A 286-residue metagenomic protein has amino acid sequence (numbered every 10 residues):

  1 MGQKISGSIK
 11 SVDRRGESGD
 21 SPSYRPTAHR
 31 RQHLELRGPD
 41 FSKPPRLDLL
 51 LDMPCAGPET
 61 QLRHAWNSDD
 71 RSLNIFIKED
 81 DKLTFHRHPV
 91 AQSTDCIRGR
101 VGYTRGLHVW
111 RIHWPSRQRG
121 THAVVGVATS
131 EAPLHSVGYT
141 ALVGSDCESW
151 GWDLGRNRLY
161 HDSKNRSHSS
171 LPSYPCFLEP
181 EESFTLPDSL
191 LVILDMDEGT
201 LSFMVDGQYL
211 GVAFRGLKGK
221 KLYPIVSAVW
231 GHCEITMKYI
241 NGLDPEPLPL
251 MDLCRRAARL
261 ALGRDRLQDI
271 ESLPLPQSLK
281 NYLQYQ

Functional and structural regions predicted by a protein language model:
M1-Q286: PRY/SPRY (B30.2) beta-sandwich protein-interaction domains and their adjacent Ser/Pro/Gly-rich low-complexity linkers
